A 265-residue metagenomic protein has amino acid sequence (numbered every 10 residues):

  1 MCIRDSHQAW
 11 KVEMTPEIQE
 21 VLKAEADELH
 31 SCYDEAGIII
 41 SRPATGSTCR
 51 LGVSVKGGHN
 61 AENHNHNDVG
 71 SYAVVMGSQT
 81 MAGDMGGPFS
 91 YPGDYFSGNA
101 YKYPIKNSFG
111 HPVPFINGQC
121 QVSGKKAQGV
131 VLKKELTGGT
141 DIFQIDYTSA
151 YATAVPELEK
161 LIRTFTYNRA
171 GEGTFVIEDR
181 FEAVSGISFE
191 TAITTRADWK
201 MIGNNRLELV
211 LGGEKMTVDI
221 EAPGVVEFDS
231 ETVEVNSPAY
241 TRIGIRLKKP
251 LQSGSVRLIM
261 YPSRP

Functional and structural regions predicted by a protein language model:
R4-M81, L136-T137, P250-Q252: Carbohydrate-active enzyme catalytic cores, enriched for enzymes that act on polyanionic acidic polysaccharides
K11, P88-P265: CBM-like, beta-strand-rich accessory domains located in the C-terminal region of large, secreted polysaccharide-active
A82-G87: Catalytic Cys-His active-site segments of thiol-dependent hydrolases/isopeptidases
